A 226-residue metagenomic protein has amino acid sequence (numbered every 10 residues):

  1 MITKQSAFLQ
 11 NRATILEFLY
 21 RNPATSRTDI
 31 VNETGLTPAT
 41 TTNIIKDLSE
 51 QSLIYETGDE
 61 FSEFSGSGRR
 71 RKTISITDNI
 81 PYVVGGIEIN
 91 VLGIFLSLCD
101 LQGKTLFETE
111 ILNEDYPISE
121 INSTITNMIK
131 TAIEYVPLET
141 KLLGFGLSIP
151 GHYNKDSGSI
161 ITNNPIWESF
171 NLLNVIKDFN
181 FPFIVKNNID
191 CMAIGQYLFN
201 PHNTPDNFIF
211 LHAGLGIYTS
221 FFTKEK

Functional and structural regions predicted by a protein language model:
M1-R27: Extreme N-terminal segment that seeds HTH/winged-HTH DNA-binding domains in transcriptional regulators
P23, S52-L53: Glycine-centered, phosphate/nucleic-acid-interacting loop/turn motifs that mediate DNA/RNA or nucleotide
T28, A39: Key DNA-contact positions within bacterial/archaeal DNA-binding proteins
D29-V31, L48: A short acidic, leucine-rich amphipathic alpha-helix
E56-Y82, N187-F208: Conserved phosphate-binding catalytic cores of ATP/NTP-utilizing and phosphoryl-transfer enzymes
G68-F107, I209-K226: Gly/Thr-rich phosphate-binding beta-strand-loop-beta motif of the actin/hexokinase/Hsp70
E108-E110, E114-N207: Glycine-rich phosphate-binding loop and adjoining helix at the ATP-binding site of ATP-dependent phosphoryl-transfer
